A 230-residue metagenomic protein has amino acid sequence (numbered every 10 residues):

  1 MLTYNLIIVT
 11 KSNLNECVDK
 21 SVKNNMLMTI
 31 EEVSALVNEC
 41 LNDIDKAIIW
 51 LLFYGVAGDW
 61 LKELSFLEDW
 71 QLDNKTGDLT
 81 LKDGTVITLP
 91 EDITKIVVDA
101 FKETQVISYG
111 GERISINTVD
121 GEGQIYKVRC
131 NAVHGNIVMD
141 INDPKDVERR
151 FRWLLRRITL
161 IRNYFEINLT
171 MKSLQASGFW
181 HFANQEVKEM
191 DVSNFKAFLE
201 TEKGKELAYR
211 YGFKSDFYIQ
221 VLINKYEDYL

Functional and structural regions predicted by a protein language model:
M1-V9, A57-G58, R156-R157: N-terminal DNA-binding recognition helix of tyrosine site-specific recombinases/integrases
L2-A35: Flexible interdomain linker/hinge and immediately adjacent N-terminus of the catalytic tyrosine-recombinase domain
S12-V18, C130-W153: An acidic intrinsically disordered interaction segment
I30-D59: Basic, Lys/Arg- and aromatic-enriched nucleic-acid-binding interface segment
D43-D45, A57-W60, T85, T170-G178: Short, cationic motifs built from Arg/Lys/His that form the positively charged side of catalytic pockets
W50-G77: Short, charged phosphate-coordinating catalytic segments
L81-D143: Basic, alpha-helical nucleic-acid-contacting "clamp/cap" segments
R152-L230: Short, basic (Lys/Arg/His-rich) helix/loop patches that form interaction surfaces in the mid-to-C-terminal regions
